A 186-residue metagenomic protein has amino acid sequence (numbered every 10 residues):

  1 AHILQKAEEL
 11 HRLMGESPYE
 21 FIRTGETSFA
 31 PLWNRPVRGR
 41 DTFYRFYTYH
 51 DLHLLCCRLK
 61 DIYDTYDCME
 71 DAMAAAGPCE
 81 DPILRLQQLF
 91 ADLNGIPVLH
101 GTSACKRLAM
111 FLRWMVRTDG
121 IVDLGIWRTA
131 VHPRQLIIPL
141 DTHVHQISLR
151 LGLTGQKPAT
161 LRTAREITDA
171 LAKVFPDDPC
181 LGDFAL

Functional and structural regions predicted by a protein language model:
A1-L186: HhH-family (HhH-GPD) DNA N-glycosylase catalytic core used in base-excision repair
